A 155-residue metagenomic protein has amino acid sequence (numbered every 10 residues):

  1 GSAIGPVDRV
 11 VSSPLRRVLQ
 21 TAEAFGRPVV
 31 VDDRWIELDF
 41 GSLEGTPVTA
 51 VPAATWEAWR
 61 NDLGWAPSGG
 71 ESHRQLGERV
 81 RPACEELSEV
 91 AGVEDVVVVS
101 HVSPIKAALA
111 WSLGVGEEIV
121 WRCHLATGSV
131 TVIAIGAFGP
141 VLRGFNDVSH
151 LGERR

Functional and structural regions predicted by a protein language model:
G1-E57: Phosphate-coordination/substrate-recognition cap region in phosphate-metabolizing enzymes
S12-S13, E78, V99-S100: Short beta-strand scaffold positions
L15, H73, G77-R81: Amphipathic, non-transmembrane alpha-helical scaffold segments
L15-L19, V102-S103, T127: Alpha-helix N-cap/helix-start capping motif
A24, A107-W111: Active-site signature of alpha/beta-hydrolase-fold catalytic machinery across serine- and Asp/Cys-nucleophile hydrolases
V31, L38-A50, E89-E94, W111-R155: Acidic, low-complexity terminal tails and accessory targeting/binding regions of phosphate-metabolizing enzymes
T55-Q75: Short glycine/proline- and acidic residue-enriched helix-loop micro-motifs that form flexible lids or anion-recognition
A91-A108: A glycine-rich beta-strand to alpha-helix segment that forms a phosphate/ribose-binding loop at ligand/cofactor sites
